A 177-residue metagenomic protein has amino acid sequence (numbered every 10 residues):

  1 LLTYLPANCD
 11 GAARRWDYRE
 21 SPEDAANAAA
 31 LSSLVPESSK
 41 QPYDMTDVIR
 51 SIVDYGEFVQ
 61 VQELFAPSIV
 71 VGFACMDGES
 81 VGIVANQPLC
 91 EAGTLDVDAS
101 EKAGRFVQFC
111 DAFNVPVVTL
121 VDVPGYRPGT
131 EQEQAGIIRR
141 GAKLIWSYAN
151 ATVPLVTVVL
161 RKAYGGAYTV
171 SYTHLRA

Functional and structural regions predicted by a protein language model:
L1, T130-Q132, T169: Short secondary-structure transition/capping segments
L1-Y43: Terminal amphipathic helices with adjacent charged low-complexity linkers/tails
C9-R14, V59, P154-T157: Acidic/polar loop patches that form or flank catalytic/metal-binding clefts of enzymes that bind anionic ligands
R19-A26, N114-V121, T152-V158: Low-complexity, flexible helical/coil segments
Q41-W146: Non-catalytic terminal/interface segments that mediate subunit docking, oligomerization, and allosteric communication
A135-T169: Phosphate/diphosphate-binding loops
Y172-A177: Conserved small/polar residues in nucleotide/adenosyl-binding loops
